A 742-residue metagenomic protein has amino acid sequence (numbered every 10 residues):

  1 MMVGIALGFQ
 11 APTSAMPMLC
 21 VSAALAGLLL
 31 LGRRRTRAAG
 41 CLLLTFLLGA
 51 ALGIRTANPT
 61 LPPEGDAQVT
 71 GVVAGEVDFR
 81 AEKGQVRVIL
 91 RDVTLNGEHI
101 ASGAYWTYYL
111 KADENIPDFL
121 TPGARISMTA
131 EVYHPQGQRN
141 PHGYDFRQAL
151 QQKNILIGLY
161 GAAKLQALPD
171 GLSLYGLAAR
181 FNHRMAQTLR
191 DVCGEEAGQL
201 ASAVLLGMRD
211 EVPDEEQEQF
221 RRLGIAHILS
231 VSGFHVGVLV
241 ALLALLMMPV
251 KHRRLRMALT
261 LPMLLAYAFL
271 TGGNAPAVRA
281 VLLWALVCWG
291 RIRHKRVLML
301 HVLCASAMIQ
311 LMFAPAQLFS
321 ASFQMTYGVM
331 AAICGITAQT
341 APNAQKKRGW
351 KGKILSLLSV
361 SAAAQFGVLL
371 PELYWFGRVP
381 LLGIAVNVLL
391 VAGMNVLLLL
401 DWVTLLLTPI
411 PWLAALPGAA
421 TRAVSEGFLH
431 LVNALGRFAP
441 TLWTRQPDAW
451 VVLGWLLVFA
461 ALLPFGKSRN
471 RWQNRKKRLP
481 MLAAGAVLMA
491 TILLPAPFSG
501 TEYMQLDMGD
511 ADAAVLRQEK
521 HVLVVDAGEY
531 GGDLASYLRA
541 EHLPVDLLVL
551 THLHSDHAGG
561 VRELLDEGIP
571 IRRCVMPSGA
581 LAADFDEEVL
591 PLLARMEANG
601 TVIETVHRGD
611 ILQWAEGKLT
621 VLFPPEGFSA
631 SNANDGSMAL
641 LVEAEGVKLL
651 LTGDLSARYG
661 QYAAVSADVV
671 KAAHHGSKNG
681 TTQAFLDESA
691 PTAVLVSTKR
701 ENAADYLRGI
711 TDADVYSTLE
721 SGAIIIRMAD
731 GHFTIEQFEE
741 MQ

Functional and structural regions predicted by a protein language model:
M1-P63, F181, R279: N-terminal leader/targeting segments
G4, G71, S322, V368 (+1 more regions): Residue-level signal for inorganic ion chemistry
R37-C41, L159, D214-I384, R445-F498 (+3 more regions): Hydrophobic alpha-helical transmembrane segments in multi-pass membrane proteins
L44-H227, A535-S536, P544, L581 (+5 more regions): Membrane-interface helix/helix-cap signal primarily in integral membrane proteins
V72, H99, E114-E131, H142 (+4 more regions): Non-globular, low-confidence helical/coil segments that flank catalytic cores
Q152-L283, C288-W289, R573, K648-G653 (+3 more regions): Aromatic-rich juxtamembrane segments at the membrane interface
L174-C193, L200, M208, E216 (+10 more regions): Hydrophobic alpha-helical segments of integral membrane proteins, encompassing both true transmembrane helices
